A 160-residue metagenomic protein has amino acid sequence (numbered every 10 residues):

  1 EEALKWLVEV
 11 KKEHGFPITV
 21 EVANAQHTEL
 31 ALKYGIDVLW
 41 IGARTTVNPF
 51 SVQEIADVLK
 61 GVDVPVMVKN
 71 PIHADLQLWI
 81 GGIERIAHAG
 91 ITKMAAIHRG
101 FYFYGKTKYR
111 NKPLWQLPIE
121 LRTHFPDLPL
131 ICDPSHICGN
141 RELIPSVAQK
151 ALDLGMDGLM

Functional and structural regions predicted by a protein language model:
E1-W40, N48-S51: N-terminal active-site wall of soluble small-molecule enzyme domains
T19, T28, T45-T46, T92 (+2 more regions): Residue-identity detector for threonine
W40-T45, V68-P71: Short beta->alpha connector loops at strand-helix junctions that form conserved, small/polar/Pro-enriched
S51-M160: Catalytic alpha/beta core domains of metabolic enzymes, predominantly
